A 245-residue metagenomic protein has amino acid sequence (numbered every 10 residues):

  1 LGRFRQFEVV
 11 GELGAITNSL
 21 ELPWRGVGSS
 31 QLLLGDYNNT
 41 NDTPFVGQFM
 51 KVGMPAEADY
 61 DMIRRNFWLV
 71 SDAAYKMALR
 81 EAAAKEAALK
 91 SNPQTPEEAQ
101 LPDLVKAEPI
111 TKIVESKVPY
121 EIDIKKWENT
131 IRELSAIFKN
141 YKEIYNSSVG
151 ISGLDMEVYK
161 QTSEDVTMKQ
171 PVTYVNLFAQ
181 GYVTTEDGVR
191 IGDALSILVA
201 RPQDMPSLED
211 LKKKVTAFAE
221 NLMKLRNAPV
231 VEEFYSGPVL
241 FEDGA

Functional and structural regions predicted by a protein language model:
L1-A245: Active-site bordering "gate/hinge" segments that shape substrate access to catalytic or cofactor-binding pockets
